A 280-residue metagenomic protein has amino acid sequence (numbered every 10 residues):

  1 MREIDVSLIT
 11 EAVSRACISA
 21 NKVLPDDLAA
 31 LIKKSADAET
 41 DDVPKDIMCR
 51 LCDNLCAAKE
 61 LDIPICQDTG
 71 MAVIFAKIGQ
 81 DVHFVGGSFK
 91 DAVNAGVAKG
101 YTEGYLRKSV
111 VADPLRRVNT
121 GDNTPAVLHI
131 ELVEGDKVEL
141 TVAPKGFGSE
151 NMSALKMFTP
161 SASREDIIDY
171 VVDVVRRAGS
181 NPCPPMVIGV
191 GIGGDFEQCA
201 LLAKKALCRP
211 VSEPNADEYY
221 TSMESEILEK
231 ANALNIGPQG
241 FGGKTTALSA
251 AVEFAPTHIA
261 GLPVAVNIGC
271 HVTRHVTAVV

Functional and structural regions predicted by a protein language model:
M1-V280: Non-transmembrane, aqueous-exposed alpha-helical and coiled segments at domain scale
